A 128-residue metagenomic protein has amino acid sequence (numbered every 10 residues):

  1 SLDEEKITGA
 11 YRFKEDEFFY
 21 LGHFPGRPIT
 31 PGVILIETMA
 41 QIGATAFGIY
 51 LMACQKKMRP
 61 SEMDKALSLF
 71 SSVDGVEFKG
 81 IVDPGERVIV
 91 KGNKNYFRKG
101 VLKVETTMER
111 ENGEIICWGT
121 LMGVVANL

Functional and structural regions predicted by a protein language model:
S1-T30, I34-L35: Catalytic strand-loop segment that frames the active site of acyl-thioester-processing enzymes
L2, V73-V76, G119: Generic beta-strand hydrophobic packing signal
E4-K6, I81-L128: HotDog/MaoC-like acyl-thioester-processing domains
A10-R12, E77, M122-V124: Generic structural detector for well-ordered beta-strands
K14, T45-G48, F97, E111: Charged, amphipathic alpha-helical interaction segments
T30, I34-L51: Active-site- and interface-proximal helix/loop "cap" or "latch" segments in soluble metabolic and energy-transducing
A44-I89: Hydrophobic beta-strand-centered segment that forms part of the acyl-chain substrate-binding groove
